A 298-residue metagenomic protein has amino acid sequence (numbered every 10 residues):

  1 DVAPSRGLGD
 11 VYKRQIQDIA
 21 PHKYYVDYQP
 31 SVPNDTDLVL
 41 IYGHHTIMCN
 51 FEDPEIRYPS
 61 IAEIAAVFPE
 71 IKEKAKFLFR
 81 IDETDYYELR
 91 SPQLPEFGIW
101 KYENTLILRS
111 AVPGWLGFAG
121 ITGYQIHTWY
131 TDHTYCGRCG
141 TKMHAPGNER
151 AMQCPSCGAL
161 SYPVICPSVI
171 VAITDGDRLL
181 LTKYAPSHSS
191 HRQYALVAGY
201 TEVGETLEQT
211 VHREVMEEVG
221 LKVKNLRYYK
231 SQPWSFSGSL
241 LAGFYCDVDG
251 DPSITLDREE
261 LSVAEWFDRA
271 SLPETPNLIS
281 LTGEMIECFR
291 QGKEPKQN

Functional and structural regions predicted by a protein language model:
D1-Y12: Single conserved hydrophobic/aromatic residue that forms the stacking wall/gate of nucleotide- or nucleobase-binding
D10-P113: N-terminal alpha-helical interaction blocks
P69-V112, G199-F289, K293-Q297: Unchanged
F97-R138: A gly/proline- and charged-residue-enriched helix-loop-helix capping module
T122-A172: Cys/His-rich short segments
A151-A195, Y200-T201, K222-V223, C246-V248: N-terminal strand-loop-strand
